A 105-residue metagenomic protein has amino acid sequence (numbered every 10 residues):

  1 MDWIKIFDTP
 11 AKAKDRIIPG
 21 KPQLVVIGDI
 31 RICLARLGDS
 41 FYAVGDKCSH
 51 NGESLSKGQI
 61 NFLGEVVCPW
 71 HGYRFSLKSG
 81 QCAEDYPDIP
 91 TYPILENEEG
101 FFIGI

Functional and structural regions predicted by a protein language model:
M1-F62, Y92-I105: N-terminal pre-ligand scaffold of iron-sulfur
D15-R16, V66, D85-Y86: Short loop/turn motifs at secondary-structure junctions and domain boundaries
C48, C68-H71: Short cysteine clusters
G72-F102: C-terminal structural segments of small proteins and small subunits
